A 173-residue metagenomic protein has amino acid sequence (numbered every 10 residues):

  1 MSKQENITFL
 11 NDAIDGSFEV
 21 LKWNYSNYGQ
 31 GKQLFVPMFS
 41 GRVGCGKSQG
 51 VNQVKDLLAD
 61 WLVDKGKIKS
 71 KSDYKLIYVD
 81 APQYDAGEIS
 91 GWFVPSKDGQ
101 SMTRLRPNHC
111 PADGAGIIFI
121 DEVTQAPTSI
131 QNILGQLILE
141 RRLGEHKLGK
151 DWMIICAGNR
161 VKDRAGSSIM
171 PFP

Functional and structural regions predicted by a protein language model:
M1-P173: AAA+ P-loop NTPase catalytic core and its hallmark functional loops
